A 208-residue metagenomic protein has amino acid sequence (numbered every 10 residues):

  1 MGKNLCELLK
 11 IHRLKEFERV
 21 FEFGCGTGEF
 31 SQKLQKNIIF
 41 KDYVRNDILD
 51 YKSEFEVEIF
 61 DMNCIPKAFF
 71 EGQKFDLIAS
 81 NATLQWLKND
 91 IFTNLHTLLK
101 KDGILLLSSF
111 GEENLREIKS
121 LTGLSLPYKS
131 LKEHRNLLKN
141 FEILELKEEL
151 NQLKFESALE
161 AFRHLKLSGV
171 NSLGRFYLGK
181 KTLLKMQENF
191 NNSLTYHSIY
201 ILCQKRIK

Functional and structural regions predicted by a protein language model:
M1-F17, K33: Conserved alpha-helix/loop element of class I SAM-dependent methyltransferases that forms part of the SAM/SAH-binding
R19-K67: Class I SAM-dependent methyltransferase SAM/SAH-binding core
T27, E145-K208: Conserved Class I S-adenosyl-L-methionine
K67-I78: A short acidic, Gly/Pro-enriched loop at the edge of an enzyme's catalytic core that lines a small-molecule cofactor
D76-N89: A short SAM/SAH-binding and catalytic strip from SAM-dependent methyltransferases
D90-I104: A short glycine-rich, Lys/Arg-flanked "PGG" loop and its adjoining helix->strand segment in the class I
I104-S157, N171-G179: Conserved catalytic/acceptor-binding region of the Class I
